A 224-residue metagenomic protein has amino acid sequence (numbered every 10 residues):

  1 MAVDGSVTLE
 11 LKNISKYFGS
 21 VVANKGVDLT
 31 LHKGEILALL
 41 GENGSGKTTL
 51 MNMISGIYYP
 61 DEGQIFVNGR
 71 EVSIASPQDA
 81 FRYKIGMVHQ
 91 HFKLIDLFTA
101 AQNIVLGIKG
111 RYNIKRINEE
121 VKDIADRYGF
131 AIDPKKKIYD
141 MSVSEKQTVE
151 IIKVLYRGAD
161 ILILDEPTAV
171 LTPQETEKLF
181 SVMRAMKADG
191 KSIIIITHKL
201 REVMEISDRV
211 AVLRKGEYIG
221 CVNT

Functional and structural regions predicted by a protein language model:
A2-T224: Glycine-rich phosphate-binding loops of nucleotide-dependent enzymes
